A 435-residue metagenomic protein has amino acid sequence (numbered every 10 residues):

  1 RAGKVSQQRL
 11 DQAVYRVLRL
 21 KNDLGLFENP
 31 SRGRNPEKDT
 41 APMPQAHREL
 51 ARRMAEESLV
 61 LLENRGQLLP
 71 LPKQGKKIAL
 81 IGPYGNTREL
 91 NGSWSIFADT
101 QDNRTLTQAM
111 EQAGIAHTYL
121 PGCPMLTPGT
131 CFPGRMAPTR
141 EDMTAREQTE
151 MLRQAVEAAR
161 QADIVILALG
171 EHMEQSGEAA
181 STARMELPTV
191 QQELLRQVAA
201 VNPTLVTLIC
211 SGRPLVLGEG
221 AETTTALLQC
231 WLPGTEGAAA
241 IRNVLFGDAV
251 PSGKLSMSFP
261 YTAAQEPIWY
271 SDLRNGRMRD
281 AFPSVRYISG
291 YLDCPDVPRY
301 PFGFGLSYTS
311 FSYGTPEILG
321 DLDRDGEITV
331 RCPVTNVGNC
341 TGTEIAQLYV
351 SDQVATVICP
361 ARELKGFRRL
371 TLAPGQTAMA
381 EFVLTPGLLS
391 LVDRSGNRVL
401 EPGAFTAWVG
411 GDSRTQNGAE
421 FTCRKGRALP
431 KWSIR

Functional and structural regions predicted by a protein language model:
G3-W94, A98-T107, E111-A113, L120-P121 (+9 more regions): Secreted, periplasmic, or luminal enzymes acting at the cell surface/secretory milieu
M43-P44, H117-E222: Hydrophobic helix-and-loop "lid/oligomerization" segment in the mid-to-C-terminal part of catalytic domains
P83-N86, G170-E174, R213, Q353-A355: Short connector loops/turns at beta-strand edges and beta->alpha or beta->beta junctions
E89-W94, S176-S181, A221, P360-A361 (+1 more regions): Short acidic, glycine/proline-rich loop/turn micro-motifs
I318, G366-R368, G396: Short, conserved secondary-structure segments in the cores of folded domains
N339-T356, R362-L364: Short acidic, flexible loop segments centered on an aromatic residue
T356-V392: Intrinsically disordered, low-complexity Pro/Gly/Ser/Thr-rich segments with frequent PxxP/GP/PP motifs and embedded
L388-A404: Short glycine/proline/serine/threonine-rich loop/turn segments at secondary-structure transition edges
